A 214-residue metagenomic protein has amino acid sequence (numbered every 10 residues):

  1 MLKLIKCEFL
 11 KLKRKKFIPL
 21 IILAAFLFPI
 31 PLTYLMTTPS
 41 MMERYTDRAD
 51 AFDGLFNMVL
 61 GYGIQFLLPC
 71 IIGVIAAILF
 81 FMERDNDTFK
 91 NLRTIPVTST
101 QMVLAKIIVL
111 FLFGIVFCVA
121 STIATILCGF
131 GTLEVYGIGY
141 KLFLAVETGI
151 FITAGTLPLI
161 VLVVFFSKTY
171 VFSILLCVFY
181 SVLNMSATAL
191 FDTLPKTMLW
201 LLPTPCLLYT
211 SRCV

Functional and structural regions predicted by a protein language model:
M1-F26, K168: Aromatic- and glycine-rich beta-strand/loop motifs that create alpha-glucan
I22-A25, K106, C177-V178: Residue-level recognition of transmembrane alpha-helices in multi-pass small-molecule transporters/permeases
F26-V74, L104-Y170: Secretory targeting signals
Y34-L55, I174-R212: Terminal transmembrane helical anchor/hairpin motif
I78-F111: Helix-loop-helix units of permease transmembrane domains in multi-pass membrane transporters, especially ABC
S99-T122, F191-C206: Hydrophobic alpha-helical transmembrane segments of integral membrane proteins
